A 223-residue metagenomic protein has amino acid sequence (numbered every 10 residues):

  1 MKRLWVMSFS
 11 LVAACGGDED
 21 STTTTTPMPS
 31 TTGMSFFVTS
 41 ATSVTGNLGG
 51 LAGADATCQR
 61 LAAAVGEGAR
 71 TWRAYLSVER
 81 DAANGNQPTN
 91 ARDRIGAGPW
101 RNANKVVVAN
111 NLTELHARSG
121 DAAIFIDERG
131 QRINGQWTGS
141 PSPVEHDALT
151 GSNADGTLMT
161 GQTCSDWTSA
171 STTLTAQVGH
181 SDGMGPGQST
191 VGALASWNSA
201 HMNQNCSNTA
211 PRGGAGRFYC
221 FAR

Functional and structural regions predicted by a protein language model:
K2-S8: Sec-dependent signal peptide recognition, specifically the positively charged N-region followed immediately by
F9-S10, V108: Enrichment for repetitive, rod-forming helical segments
V12-A14: C-terminal motif of bacterial Sec signal peptides marking the signal peptidase cleavage site
G17-R223: Secreted/extracellular ectodomain signature
